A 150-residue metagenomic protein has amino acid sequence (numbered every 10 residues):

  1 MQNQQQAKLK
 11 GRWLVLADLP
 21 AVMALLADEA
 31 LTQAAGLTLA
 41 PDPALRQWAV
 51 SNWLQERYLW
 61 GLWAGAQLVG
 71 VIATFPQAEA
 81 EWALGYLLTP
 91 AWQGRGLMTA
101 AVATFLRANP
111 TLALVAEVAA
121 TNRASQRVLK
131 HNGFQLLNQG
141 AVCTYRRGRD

Functional and structural regions predicted by a protein language model:
M1-A34, L59-D150: Acyl-donor (CoA/ACP) binding surface of acyl/acetyltransferases
T38-R57: Active-site rim helix/loop that mediates acceptor-substrate recognition in acyltransferases
